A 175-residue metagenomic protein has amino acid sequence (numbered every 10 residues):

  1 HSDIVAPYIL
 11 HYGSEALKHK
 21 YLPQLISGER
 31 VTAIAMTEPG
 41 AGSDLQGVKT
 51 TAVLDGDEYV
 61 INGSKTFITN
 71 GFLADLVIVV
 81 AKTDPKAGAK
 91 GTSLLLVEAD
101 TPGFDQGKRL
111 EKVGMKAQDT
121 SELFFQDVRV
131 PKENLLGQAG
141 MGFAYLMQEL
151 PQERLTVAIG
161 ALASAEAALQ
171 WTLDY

Functional and structural regions predicted by a protein language model:
H1-E29, T69-L76, A87-G88: Internal helix-loop-helix
S14, G63, L95, F125 (+1 more regions): Residue-level signal for inorganic ion chemistry
Y21, V48, S64-T66, G107-E111: Short beta-alpha junctions and helix-cap segments that line functional grooves
G28-M36: A short, Trp-centered hydrophobic/proline-enriched beta-strand micro-motif
G40-S43, F67-N70, D84-K86, K112-D119: Short Gly/Pro-enriched turn/cap motifs at secondary-structure boundaries
T50-V53: A structural signal for short hydrophobic beta-strand segments in well-ordered beta-sheet cores
N62-Q106: A short core secondary-structure module
F104-Y175: Glycine-rich beta->alpha junctions and the first turn(s) of the following alpha-helix
